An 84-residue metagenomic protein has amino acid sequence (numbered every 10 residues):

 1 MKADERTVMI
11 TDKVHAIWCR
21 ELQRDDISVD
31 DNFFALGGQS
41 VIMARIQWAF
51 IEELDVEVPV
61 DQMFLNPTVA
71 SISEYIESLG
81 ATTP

Functional and structural regions predicted by a protein language model:
K2-P84: Phosphopantetheine-dependent thiolation modules in NRPS/PKS and related acyl-activating systems
